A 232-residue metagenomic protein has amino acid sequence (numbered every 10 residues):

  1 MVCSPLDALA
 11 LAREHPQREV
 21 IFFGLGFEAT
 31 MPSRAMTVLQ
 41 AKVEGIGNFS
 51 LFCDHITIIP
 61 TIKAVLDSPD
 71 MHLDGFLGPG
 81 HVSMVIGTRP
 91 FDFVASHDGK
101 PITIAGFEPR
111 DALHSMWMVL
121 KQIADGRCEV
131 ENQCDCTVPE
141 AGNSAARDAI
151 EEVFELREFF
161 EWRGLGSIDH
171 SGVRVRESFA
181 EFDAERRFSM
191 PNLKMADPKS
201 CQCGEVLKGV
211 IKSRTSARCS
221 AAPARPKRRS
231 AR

Functional and structural regions predicted by a protein language model:
M1-E14, I58: Glycine-rich oxoanion-binding loops at beta->alpha junctions
V2, F23, F27-P90: Phosphate/pyrophosphate-binding betaalpha-module
A12-Q17, F22, A41-I46, L66-G75 (+4 more regions): Solvent-exposed alpha-helices and their adjacent loops that cap or buttress functional pockets in soluble metabolic
E19-L25, F76-G78, T103-A105, Q202: Short glycine-rich or small-residue beta-strand-to-loop segments that form or flank ligand, phosphate, metal/Fe-S
F52, D70-P139: A conserved active-site cap/scaffold subdomain adjacent to cofactor or substrate pockets
L113-E205: Internal helical hairpin/lid segments
P191-R232: Cysteine-cluster motifs in flexible loop/terminal segments that predominantly coordinate metals
